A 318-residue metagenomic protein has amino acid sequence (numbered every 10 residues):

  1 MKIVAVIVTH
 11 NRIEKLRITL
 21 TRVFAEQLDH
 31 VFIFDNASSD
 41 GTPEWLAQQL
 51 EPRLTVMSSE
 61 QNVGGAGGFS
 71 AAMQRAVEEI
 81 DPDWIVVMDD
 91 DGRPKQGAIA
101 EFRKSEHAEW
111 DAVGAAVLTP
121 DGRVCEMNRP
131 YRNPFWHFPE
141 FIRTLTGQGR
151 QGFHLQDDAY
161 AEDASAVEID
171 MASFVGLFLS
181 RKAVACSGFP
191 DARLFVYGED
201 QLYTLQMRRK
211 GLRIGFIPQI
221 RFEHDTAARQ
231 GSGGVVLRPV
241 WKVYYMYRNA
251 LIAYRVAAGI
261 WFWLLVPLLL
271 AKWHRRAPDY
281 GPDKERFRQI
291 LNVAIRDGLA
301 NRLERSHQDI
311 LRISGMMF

Functional and structural regions predicted by a protein language model:
N11-A25: Short, well-formed alpha-helical segments that are part of the catalytic scaffolds of diverse glycosyltransferases
R17, D40-Q48, G97: Acidic helix N-cap motif at the loop->helix transition within catalytic regions of sugar-transfer enzymes
D35-E44, Q61, G92-R93: A conserved acidic beta->alpha catalytic loop
S59-I80: Glycine-rich, basic loop-to-helix element that forms the pyrophosphate-binding segment of sugar-nucleotide handling
D81-D91: Short beta-strand-to-loop acidic/aromatic patch adjacent to the donor-nucleotide binding site
G97-P134: Conserved donor NDP-sugar-binding/catalytic core segment of glycosyltransferases
V167, L205, R209, R213-N292 (+1 more regions): Active-site-adjacent helix/loop segment of glycosyltransferases that harbors family-specific signature motifs
M171, G176-L179, A183-F189, R193-I220: A short, conserved alpha-helix in the catalytic core of glycosyltransferases
